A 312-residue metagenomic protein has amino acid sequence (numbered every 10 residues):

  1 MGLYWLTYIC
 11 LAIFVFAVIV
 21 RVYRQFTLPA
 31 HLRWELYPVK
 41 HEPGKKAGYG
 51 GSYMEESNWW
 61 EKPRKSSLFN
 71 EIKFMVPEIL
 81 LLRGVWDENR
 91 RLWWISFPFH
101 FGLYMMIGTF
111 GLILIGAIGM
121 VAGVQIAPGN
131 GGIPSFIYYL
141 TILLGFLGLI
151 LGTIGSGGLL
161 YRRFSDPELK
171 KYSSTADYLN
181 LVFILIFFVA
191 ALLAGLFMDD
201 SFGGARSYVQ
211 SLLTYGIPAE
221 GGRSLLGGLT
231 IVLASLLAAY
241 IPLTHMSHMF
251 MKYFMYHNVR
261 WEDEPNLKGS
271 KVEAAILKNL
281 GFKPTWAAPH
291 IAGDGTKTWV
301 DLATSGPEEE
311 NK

Functional and structural regions predicted by a protein language model:
M1-V39, S207-L233: Long, highly hydrophobic alpha-helical transmembrane signal-anchor segments
L6-I9, W59-P63, L237: Generic amphipathic alpha-helical segments used as scaffolds and interaction surfaces in large, multi-domain proteins
V18-R21, Q25, I79, L160 (+1 more regions): Generic, well-ordered alpha-helical scaffold segments in large soluble proteins
Y23-E78, D263, L267-S270: Membrane-interface amphipathic/juxtamembrane segments adjacent to transmembrane helices
L82-L229, L233-P265, A274-K312: Long, contiguous internal "core" modules enriched in hydrophobic/ aromatic residues
